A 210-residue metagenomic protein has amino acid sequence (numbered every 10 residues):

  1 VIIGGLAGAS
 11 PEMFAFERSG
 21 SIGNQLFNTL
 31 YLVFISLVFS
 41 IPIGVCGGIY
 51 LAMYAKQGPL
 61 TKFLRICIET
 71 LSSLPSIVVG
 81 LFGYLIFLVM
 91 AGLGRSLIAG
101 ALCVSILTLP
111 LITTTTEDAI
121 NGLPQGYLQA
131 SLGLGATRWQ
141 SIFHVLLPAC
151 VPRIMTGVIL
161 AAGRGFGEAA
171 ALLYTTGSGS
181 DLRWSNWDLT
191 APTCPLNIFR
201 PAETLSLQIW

Functional and structural regions predicted by a protein language model:
V1-L30, F199: N-terminal, non-cleaved signal-anchor transmembrane helix
I3, I41-I49, C67, V78-L81 (+5 more regions): Membrane-embedded alpha-helices of multi-pass transport/permease systems
E12-G20, L172-W210: Interhelical loop and adjacent transmembrane-helix boundary motif in polytopic membrane transport permeases
S19-I35, T61-S72, W210: Alpha-helical membrane-interface segments at transmembrane helix boundaries
S36-I68, L81, V89: Transmembrane-helix boundary motif in ABC transporter permease subunits
L37, T115, R138-T176: Transmembrane alpha-helices
E69-V104: Generic hydrophobic transmembrane alpha-helix motif, especially the helices
P75, L134-G135, P148: Glycine/proline-centered hinge or cleavage motifs at structural transition points of membrane proteins
